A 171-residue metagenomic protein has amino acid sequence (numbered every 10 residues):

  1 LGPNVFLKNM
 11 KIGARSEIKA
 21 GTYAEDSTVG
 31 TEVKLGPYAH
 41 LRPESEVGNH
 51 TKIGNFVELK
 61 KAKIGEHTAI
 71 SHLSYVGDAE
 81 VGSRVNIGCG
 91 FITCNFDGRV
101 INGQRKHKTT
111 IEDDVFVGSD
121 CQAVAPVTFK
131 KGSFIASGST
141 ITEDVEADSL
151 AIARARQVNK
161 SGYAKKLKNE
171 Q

Functional and structural regions predicted by a protein language model:
L1-G21: Phosphate-binding active sites in nucleotide-utilizing proteins
E17-Q171: Glycine-rich hexapeptide-repeat left-handed beta-helix
